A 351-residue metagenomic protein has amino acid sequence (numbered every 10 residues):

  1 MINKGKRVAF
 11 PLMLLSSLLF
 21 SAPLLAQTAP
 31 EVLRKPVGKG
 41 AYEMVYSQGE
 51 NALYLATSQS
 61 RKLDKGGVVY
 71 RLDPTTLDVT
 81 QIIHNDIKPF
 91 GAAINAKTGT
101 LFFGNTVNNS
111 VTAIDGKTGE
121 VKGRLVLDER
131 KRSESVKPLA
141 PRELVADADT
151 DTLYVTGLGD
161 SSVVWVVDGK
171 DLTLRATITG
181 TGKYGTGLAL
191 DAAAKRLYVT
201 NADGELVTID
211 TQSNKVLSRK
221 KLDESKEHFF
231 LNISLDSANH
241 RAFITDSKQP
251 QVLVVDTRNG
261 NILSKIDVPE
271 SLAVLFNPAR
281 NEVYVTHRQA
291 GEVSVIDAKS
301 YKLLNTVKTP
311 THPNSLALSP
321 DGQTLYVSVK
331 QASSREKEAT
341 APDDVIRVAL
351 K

Functional and structural regions predicted by a protein language model:
M1-L12: Bacterial N-terminal signal peptides that target proteins for export
M13-K351: Predominantly soluble domains enriched in secretory-pathway, periplasmic, or organellar proteins
